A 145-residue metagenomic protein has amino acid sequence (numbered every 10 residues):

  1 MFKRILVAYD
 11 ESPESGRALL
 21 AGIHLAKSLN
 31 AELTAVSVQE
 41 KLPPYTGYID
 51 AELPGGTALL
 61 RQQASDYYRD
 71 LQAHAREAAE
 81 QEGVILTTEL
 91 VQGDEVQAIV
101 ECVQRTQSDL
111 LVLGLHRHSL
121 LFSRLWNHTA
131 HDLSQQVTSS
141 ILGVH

Functional and structural regions predicted by a protein language model:
M1-R17, H131, Q135-H145: Intrinsically disordered or low-complexity boundary/linker segments at protein termini and domain junctions
K3-G55, E80, V84: Small/aliphatic-rich secondary-structure junction motif
T34, T87, L142: Conserved beta-strand positions in the Rossmann-like core of class I SAM-dependent methyltransferases
D50-P54, R105-Q107, T129-H131: Short, hinge-like loop/turn segments at secondary-structure boundaries
P54-D70: A short acidic, glycine-rich active-site loop that binds or catalyzes chemistry on phosphate/adenosine moieties
E77-L111: Structural beta-alpha unit
L110-Q135: Glycine-rich, Arg-bearing micro-motifs that act as flexible, cationic patches
